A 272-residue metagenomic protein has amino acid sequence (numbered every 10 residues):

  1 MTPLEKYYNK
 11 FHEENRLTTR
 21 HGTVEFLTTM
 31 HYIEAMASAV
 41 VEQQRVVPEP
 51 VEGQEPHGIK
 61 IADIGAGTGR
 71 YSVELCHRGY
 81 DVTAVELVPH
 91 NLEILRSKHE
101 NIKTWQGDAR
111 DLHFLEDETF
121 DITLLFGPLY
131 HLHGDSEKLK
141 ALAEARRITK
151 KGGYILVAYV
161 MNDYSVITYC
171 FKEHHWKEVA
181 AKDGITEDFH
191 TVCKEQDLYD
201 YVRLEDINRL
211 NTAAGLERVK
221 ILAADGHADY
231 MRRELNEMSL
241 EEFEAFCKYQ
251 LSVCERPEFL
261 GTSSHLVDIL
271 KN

Functional and structural regions predicted by a protein language model:
M1-E42, R70: Conserved class I S-adenosyl-L-methionine
I59-G65: Conserved class I S-adenosyl-L-methionine
G69-D111: Class I SAM-dependent methyltransferase SAM/SAH-binding core
H113-T123: A short acidic, Gly/Pro-enriched loop at the edge of an enzyme's catalytic core that lines a small-molecule cofactor
L139-K151: A short glycine-rich, Lys/Arg-flanked "PGG" loop and its adjoining helix->strand segment in the class I
L156-D183: Conserved class I S-adenosyl-L-methionine
L198-A214, I221: Short alpha-helix
K220-N272: A C-terminal cap/extension of S-adenosyl-L-methionine-dependent methyltransferases that defines the acceptor-substrate
